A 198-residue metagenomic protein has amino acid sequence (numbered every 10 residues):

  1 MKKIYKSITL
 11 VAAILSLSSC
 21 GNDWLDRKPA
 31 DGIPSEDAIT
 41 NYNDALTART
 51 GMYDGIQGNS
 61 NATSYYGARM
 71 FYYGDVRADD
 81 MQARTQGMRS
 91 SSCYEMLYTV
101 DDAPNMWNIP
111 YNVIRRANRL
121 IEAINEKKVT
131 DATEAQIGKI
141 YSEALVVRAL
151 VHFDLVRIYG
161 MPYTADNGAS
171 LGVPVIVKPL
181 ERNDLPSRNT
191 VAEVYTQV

Functional and structural regions predicted by a protein language model:
M1-S18: Sec-dependent bacterial lipoprotein signal peptides
I4, C20-M70: Membrane-proximal, proline-rich intrinsically disordered regions
A30, Y42-N43, G58, F71-Y98 (+1 more regions): A structural signal for short, hydrophobic/glycine-enriched beta-strand patches
N43, T50, A192-V198: Short, intrinsically disordered, charge-balanced linker/junction segments flanking boundaries in proteins
Q57-T63, M81-A83, V151-P162: Secretory-pathway/luminal and periplasmic proteins that interact with or process carbohydrate-rich
Q86-Y159, N189-V191: Conserved, well-structured interaction surfaces
A135, I158-A192, T196: Short coil/linker segments at helix-helix boundaries
